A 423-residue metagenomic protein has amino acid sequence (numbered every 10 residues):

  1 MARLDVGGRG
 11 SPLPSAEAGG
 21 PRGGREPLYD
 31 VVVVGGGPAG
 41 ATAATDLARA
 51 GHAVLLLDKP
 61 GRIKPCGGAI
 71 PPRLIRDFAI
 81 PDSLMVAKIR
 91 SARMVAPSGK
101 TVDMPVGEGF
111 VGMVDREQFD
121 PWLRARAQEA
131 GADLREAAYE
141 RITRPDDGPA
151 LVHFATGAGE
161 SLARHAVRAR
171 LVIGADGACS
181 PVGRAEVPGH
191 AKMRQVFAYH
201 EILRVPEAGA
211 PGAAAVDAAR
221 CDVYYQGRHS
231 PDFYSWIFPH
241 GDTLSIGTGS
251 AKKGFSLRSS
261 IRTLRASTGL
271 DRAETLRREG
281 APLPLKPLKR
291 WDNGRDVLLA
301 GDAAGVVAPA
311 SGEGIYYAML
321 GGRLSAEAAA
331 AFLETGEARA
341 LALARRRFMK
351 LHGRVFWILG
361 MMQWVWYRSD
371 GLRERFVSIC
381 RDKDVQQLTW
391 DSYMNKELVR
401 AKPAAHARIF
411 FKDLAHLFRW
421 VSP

Functional and structural regions predicted by a protein language model:
A2, G8-S15, G19: Intrinsic, low-complexity polybasic segments
R25-G37: Beta1/beta-strand and adjacent pyrophosphate-binding region of the FAD-binding site in flavoprotein oxidoreductases
V32, T45-C66: Glycine-rich FAD pyrophosphate-binding loop
G40-A41: N-terminal Rossmann-fold NAD(P) dinucleotide-binding loop
R73-R124, E136: A conserved beta-strand/loop capping segment in the N-terminal third of enzymes that catalyze redox or closely related
R126-A273: Predominantly flavin-linked oxidoreductase catalytic cores and closely associated redox partners
R141, K252-A329: FAD/FMN-dependent oxidoreductases across multiple families
A330-P423: C-terminal helical "tail/cap" subdomain of flavin- and related membrane-associated enzymes
